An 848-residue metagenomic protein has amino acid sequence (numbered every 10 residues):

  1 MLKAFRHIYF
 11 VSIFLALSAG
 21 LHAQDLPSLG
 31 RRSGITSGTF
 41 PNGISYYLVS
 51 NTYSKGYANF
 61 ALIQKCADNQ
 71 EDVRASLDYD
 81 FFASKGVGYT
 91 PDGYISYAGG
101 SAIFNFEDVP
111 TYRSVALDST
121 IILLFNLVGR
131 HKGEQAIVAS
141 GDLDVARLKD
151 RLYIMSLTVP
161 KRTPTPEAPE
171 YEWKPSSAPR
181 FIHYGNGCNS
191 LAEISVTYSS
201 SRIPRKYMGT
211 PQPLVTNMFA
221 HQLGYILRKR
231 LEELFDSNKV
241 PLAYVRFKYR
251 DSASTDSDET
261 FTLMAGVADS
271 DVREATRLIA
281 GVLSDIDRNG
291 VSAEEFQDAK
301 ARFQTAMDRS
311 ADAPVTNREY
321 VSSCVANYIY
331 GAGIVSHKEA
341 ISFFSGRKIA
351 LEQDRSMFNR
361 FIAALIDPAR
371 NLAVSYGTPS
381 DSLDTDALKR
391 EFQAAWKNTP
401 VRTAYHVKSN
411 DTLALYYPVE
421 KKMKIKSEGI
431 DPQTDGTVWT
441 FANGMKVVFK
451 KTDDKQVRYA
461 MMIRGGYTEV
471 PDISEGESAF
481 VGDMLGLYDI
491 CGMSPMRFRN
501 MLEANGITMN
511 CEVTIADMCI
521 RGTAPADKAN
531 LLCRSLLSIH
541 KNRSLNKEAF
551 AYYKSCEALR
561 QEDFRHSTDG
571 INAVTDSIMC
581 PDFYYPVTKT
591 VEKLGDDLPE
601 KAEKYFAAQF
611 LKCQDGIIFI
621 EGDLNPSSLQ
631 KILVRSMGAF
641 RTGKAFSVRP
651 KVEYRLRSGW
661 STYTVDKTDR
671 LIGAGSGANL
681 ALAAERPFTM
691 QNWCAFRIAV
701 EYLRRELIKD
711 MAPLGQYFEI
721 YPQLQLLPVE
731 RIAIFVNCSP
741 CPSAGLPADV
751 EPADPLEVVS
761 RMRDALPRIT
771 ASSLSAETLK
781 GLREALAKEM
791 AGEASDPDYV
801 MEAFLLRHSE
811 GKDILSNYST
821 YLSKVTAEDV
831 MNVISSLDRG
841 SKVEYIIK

Functional and structural regions predicted by a protein language model:
M1-F10: Bacterial N-terminal signal peptides that target proteins for export
Y9-S18: Bacterial N-terminal signal peptides
H22-S50, A136, D142-G209, P213 (+10 more regions): Proteolytic maturation boundary segments
V49, S54-S140, S190-P211, L231-E352 (+9 more regions): M16 family metallopeptidases and their MPP-like homologs
T216, A220, G224, D431 (+1 more regions): Long, His/Glu/Asp-enriched segments that create or flank divalent metal/ion-associated functional microenvironments
L594-L598, A602: Alpha-helical scaffold elements lining the catalytic groove of polysaccharide deacetylases
